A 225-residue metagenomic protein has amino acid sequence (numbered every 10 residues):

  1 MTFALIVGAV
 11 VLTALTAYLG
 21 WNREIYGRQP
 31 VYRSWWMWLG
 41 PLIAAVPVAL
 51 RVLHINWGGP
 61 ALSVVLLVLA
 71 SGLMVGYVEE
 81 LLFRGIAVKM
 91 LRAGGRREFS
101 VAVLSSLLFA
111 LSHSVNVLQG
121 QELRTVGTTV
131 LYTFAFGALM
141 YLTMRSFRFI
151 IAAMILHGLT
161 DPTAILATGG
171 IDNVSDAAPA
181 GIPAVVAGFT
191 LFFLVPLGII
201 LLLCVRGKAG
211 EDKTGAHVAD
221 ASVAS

Functional and structural regions predicted by a protein language model:
M1-P41, R145, L197-V218: Membrane-helix interface linkers and caps
Y26, G158-S225: C-terminal membrane module of polytopic membrane proteins
S34-W35, A61-L62, G95-S100, T125-V126 (+1 more regions): Membrane-helix interface segments
A44, G76, E98-S114: Small-polar-interrupted transmembrane alpha-helices in polytopic inner-membrane proteins
P47-V52, L108-L118, A164-P179: Hydrophobic alpha-helical transmembrane segments in multi-pass integral membrane proteins
R51-L62, L118-R124: Membrane-interface helix caps and helix-loop-helix hairpins in membrane proteins
V78-L104, R145-F149: Membrane-interface helix/loop boundary segments of multi-pass membrane proteins
V126-I182: Functionally important transmembrane alpha-helices
